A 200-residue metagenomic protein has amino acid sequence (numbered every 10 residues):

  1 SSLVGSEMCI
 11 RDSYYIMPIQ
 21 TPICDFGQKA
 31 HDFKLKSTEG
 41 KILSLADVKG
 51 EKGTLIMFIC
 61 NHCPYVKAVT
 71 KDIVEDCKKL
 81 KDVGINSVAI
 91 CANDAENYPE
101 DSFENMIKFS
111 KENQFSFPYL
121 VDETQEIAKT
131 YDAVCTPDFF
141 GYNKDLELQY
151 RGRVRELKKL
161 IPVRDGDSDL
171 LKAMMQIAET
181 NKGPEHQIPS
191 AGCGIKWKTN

Functional and structural regions predicted by a protein language model:
S1-S13: Single conserved hydrophobic/aromatic residue that forms the stacking wall/gate of nucleotide- or nucleobase-binding
C9, C63, C193: Short cysteine clusters
D12-S13, K67, W197: Extracellular/secretory pathway and lumenal proteins
I16-A178, G183-H186: Chalcogenol-based redox active-site neighborhoods
G183-N200: Disulfide-stabilized, aromatic/cysteine-rich ligand-recognition loop
